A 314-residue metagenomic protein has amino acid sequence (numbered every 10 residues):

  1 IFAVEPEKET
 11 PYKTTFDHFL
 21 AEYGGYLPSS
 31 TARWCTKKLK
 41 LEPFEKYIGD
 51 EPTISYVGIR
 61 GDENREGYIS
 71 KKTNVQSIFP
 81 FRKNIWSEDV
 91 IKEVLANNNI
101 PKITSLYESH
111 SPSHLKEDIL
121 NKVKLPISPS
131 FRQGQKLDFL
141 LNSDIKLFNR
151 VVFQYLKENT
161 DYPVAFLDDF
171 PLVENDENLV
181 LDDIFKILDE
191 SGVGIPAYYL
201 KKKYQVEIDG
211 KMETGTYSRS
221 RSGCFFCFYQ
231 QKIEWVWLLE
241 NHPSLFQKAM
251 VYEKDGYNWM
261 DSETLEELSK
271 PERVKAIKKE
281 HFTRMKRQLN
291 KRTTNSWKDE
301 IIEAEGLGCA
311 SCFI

Functional and structural regions predicted by a protein language model:
I1-I314: Nucleotide-activated chemistry modules centered on ATP-dependent adenylation/adenylyltransferase
